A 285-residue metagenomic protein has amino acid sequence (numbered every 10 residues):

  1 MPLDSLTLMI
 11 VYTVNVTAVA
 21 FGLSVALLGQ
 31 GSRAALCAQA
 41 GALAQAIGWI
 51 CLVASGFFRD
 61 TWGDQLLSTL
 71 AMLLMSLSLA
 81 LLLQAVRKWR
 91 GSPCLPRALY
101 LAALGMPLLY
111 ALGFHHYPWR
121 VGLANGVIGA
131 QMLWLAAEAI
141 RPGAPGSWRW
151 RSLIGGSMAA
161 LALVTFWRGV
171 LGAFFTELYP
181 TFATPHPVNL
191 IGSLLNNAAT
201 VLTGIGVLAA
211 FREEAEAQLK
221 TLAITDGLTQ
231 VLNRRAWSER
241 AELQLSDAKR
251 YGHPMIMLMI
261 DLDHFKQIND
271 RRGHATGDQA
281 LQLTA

Functional and structural regions predicted by a protein language model:
M1-T17: Hydrophobic transmembrane alpha-helical segments in integral membrane proteins
A18-C37, I47-A183, L190, T200 (+2 more regions): Juxtamembrane segments at transmembrane-helix boundaries in multi-pass signal-transduction membrane proteins
K220-E239, I260-H274, Q282: Conserved nucleotide-binding and Mg2+-coordinating catalytic segments in signaling enzymes
L243-I256, I260, R271: Nucleotide second-messenger and two-component phosphorelay signaling modules
Q279-A285: GGDEF/GGEEF active-site signature
